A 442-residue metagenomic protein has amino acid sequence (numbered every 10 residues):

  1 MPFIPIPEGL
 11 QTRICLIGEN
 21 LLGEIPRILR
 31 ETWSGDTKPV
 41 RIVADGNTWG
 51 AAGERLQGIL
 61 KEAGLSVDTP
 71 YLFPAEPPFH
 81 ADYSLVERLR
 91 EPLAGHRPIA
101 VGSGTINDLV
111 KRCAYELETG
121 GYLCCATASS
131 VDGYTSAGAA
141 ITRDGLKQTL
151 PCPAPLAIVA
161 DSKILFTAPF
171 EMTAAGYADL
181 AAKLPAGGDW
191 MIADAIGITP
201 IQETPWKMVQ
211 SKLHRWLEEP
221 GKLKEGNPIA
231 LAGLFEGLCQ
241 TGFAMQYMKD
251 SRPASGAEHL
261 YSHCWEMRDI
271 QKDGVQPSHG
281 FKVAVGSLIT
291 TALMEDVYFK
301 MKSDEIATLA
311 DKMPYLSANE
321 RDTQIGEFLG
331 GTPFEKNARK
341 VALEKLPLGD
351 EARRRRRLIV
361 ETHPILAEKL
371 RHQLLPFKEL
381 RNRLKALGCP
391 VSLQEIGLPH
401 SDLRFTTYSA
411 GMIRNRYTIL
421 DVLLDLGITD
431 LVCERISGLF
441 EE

Functional and structural regions predicted by a protein language model:
M1-R97: ATP/NTP phosphate-donor binding region
P2, E8, L180, K300-E442: C-terminal charged capping/lid subdomain of soluble metabolic enzymes
G35, R90-L93, Y115-L117, Q148-P153 (+3 more regions): Solvent-exposed alpha-helices and their adjacent loops that cap or buttress functional pockets in soluble metabolic
A51, S103-R112, V131-Y134: Short glycine/serine/threonine-rich phosphate/pyrophosphate-binding segments that cradle anionic phosphate groups
L56, I106-G120, W265: Short Gly/Thr/Asp-enriched flexible loops that form oxyanion-binding sites at enzyme active sites
T69, P78-A94, M245-M248, S255-D269 (+1 more regions): Non-transmembrane, aqueous-exposed alpha-helical and coiled segments at domain scale
E116-R215: A glycine/threonine-rich phosphate-anchoring loop and its flanking beta-alpha core in nucleotide/phosphate-binding
S211-G221, P228-F299: A conserved active-site cap/scaffold subdomain adjacent to cofactor or substrate pockets
